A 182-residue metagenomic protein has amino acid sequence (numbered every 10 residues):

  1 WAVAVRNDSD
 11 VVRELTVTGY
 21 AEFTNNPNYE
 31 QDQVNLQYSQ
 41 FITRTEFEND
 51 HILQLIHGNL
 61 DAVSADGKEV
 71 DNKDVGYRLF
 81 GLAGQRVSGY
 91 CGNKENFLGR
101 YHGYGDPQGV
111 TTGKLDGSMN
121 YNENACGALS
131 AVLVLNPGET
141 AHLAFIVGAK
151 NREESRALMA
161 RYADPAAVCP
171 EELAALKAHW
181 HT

Functional and structural regions predicted by a protein language model:
A2-T112, R156-H181: Polysaccharide-binding surfaces and accessory modules of carbohydrate-active proteins
V5, S9, Y121-E123, V147 (+2 more regions): Catalytic cores of large soluble enzymes that bind and process phosphate-bearing ligands
R13, L133-N151: Short Pro-Gly-centered flexible turn/kink motifs
N28-E30, M119-N122: Acidic/polar, compositionally biased interaction segments
G109-D116, E123: A generic structural signal for ordered alpha-helices
G117-N120, S130-L135: Beta-strand-rich interaction surfaces with strong enrichment in secreted/lumenal proteins
